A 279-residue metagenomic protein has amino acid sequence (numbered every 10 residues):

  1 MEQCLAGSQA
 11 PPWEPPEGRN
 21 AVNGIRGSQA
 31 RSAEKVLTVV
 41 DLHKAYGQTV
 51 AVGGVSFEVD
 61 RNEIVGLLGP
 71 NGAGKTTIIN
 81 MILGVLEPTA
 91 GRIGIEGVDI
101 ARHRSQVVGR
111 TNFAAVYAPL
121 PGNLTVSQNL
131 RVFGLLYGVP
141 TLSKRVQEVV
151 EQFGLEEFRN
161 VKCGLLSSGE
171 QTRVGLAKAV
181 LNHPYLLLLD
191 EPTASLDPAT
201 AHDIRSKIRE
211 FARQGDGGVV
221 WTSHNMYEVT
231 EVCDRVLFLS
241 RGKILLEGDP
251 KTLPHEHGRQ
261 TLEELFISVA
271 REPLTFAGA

Functional and structural regions predicted by a protein language model:
G91-R102, Q106-V107: Conserved ABC transporter NBD signature motif
R131, L135-F158: Conserved ABC ATPase "signature" region
K162-L166: Conserved ABC ATPase signature
H183: Conserved catalytic motifs of ABC-family nucleotide-binding domains
L187-E191: Catalytic Walker B motif of ABC-type/P-loop ATPase nucleotide-binding domains
H202-G215: Helical segment within the ABC ATPase nucleotide-binding domain
